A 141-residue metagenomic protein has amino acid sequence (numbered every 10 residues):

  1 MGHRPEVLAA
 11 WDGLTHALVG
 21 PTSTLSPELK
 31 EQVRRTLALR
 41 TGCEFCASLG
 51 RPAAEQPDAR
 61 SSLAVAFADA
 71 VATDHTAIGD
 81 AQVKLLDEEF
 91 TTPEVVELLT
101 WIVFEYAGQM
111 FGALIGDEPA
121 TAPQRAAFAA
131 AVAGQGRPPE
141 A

Functional and structural regions predicted by a protein language model:
M1-A141: Hydrophobic alpha-helical segments
